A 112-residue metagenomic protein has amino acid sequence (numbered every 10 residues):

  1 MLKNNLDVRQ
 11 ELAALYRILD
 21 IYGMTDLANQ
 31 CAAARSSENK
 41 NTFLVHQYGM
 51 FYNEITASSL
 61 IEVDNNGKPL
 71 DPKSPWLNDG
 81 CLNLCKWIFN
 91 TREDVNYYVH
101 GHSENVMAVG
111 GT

Functional and structural regions predicted by a protein language model:
V8-Y97, V106-T112: An anion-binding catalytic pocket shared by soluble metabolic enzymes
H100: Short hydrophobic beta-strand that contains or immediately precedes a catalytic carboxylate
S103: Active-site metal-binding loops of divalent metal-dependent hydrolases
